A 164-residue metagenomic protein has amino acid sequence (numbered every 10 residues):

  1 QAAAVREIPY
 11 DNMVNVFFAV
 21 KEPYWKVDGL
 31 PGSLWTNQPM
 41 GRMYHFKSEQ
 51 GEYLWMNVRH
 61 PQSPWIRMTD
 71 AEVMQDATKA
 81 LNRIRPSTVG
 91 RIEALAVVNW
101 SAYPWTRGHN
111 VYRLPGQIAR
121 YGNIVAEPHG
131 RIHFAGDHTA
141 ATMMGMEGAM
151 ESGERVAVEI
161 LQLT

Functional and structural regions predicted by a protein language model:
Q1-K26, T88: Central helical "cap/lid" subdomain
N12, D28-T164: Conserved flavin/dinucleotide-binding core of flavoenzymes
